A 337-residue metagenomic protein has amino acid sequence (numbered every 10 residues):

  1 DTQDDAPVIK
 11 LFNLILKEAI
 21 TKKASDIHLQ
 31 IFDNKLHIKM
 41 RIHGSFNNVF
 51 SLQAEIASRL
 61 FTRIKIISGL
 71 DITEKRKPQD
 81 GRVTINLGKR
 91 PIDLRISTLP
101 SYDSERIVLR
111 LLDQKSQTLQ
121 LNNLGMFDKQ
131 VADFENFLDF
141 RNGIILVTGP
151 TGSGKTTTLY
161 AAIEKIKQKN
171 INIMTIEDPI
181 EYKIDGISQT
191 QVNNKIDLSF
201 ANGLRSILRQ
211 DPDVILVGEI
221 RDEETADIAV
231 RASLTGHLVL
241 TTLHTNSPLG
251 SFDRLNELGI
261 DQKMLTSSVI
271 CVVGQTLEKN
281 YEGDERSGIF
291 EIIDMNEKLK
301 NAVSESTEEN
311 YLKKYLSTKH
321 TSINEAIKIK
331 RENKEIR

Functional and structural regions predicted by a protein language model:
T2-R337: Short, flexible helix-loop junctions that flank or precede catalytic/ligand sites
